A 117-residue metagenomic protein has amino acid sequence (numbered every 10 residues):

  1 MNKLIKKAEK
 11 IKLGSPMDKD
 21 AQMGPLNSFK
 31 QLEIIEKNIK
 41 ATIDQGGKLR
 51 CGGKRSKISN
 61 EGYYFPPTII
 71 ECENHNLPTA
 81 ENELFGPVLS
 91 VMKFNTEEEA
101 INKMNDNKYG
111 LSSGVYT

Functional and structural regions predicted by a protein language model:
M1-M23, K37-G52, E71-T79: Glycine/threonine-rich helix-loop capping motifs at alpha-helix boundaries
N2, E33, K40, N95-E99: Residues in well-ordered alpha-helical elements
K12-P16, M23, K57, Y64-T117: Conserved C-terminal structural/oligomerization subdomain of aldehyde/semialdehyde dehydrogenase
P25-E36: Short beta-strand to alpha-helix junction loop
G53-S59: Short, solvent-exposed loop/turn elements at beta->coil junctions and helix N-caps that rim active or binding pockets
